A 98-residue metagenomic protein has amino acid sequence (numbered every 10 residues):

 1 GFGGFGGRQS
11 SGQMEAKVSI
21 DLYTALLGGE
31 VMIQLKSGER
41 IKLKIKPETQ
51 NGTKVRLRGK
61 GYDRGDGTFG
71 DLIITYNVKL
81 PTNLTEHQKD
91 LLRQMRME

Functional and structural regions predicted by a protein language model:
G1-E98: Intrinsically disordered, low-complexity linker/assembly segments
